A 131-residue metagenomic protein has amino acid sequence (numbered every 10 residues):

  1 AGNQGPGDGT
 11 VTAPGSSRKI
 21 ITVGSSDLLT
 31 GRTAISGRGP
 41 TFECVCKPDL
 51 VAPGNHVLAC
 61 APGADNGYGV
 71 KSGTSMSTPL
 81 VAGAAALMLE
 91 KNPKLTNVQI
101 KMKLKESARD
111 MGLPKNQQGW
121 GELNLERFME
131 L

Functional and structural regions predicted by a protein language model:
A1-N3, G24: Glycine-rich, histidine-containing beta strand-loop boundary motifs that form or position
G2, G73-S75, G119, N124: Residue-level detector of functionally special positions within alpha-helical transmembrane segments of multi-pass
N3-D8, L29-T30: Active-site environment of divalent metal-dependent phosphoester hydrolases
G9-A13: Conserved PLP-enzyme active-site core in the AAT-like
G15-E90, K94, R127-F128: Extracellular S/T/G-rich loop segment that most often corresponds to the catalytic His/Ser-adjacent loop
E90-L131: C-terminal subdomain of the subtilisin-like protease fold in secreted/lumenal serine endopeptidases
